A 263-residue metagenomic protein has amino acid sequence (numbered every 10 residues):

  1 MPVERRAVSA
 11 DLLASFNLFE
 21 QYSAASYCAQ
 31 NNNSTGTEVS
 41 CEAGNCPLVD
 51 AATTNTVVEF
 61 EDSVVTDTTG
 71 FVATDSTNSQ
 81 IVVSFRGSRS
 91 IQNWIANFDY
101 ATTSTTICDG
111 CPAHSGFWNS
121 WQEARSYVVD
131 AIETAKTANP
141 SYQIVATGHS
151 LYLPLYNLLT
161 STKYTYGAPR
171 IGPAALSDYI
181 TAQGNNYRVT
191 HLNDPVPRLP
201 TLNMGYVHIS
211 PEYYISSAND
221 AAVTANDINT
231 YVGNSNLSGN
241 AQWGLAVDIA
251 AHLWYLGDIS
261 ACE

Functional and structural regions predicted by a protein language model:
M1-E4, S126-Q143, L155-E263: Serine hydrolase/lipase
M1-I91: Flexible, membrane-associating and regulatory peripheral segments of lipid-active enzymes
R5-S15, G110, W121, A221 (+1 more regions): Intrinsic-disorder-associated interaction segments
L13-S26, I95, W118, V129 (+4 more regions): Generic detector of well-ordered alpha-helical segments enriched in charged/polar residues, highlighting helical
N17, Q92-A96, S115, P169 (+1 more regions): Flexible, active-site-adjacent loop/turn segments at secondary-structure boundaries
C28, C41, C46, C108-C111 (+3 more regions): Disulfide-bonded cysteines in secreted/extracellular proteins and peptides
A52-A146: A conserved cap/lid and substrate-binding interface adjacent to the catalytic center of lipid-processing enzymes
G148-Y152: Gly/Ala-rich beta-loop-alpha elbow adjacent to hydrolase catalytic centers
